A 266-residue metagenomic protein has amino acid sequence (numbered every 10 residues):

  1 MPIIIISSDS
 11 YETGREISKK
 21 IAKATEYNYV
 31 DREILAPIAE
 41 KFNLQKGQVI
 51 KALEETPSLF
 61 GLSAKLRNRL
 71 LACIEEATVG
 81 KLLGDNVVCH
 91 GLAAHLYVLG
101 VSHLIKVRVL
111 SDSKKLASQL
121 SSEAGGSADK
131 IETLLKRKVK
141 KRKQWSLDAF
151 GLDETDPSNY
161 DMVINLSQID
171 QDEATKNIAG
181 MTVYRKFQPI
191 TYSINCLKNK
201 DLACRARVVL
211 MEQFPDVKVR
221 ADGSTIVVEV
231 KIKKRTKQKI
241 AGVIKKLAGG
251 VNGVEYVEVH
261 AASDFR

Functional and structural regions predicted by a protein language model:
I4-I21: Glycine-rich phosphate-binding P-loop
L35-N86, G126: ATP-dependent small-molecule kinase phosphotransfer cores that center on conserved nucleotide phosphate-binding segments
G100-E123, I131, L135: Conserved phosphate-donor/acceptor-positioning beta-strand/loop module used by diverse small-molecule
D129-Q171, K198-L202, R207-V208, D216: Small-molecule kinase domains that catalyze NTP-dependent phosphoryl transfer to phosphate-bearing small molecules
D170-Q188: Short, structured interface segments
Q188-V217, K239, V243: N-proximal, solvent-exposed amphipathic alpha-helical segments enriched in charged/polar residues
A206, R235-V259: Short, non-transmembrane amphipathic alpha-helical segments
M211-R235: Short edge beta-strands and adjacent turn/loop segments
